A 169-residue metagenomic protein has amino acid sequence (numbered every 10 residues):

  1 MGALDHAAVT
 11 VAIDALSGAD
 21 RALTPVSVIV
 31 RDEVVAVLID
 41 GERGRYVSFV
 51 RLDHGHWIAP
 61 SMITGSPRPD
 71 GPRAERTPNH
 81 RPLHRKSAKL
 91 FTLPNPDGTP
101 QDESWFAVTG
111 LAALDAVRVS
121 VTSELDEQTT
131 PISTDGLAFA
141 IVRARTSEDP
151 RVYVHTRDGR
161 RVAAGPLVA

Functional and structural regions predicted by a protein language model:
M1-L83: N-terminal domain-onset segments
S17, S27, S48, S61 (+6 more regions): Generic serine detector
R31, G41, L52, N95 (+3 more regions): Acidic surface patches and DE-rich sequence motifs
E33, E42, E75, K89 (+3 more regions): Glutamate identity and glutamate-enriched acidic tracts
D40-R43, H54, T64, D70 (+5 more regions): Feature targets compositionally biased, intrinsically disordered low-complexity regions with long contiguous runs
S48-R51, A59, L93, V108 (+2 more regions): Intrinsically disordered, low-complexity regions enriched in small/polar residues
R73-T109: Extracellular ectodomain segments of secreted/surface proteins
T99-A107, L111-A169: Ser/Thr-rich low-complexity repeats and stalk/linker segments
